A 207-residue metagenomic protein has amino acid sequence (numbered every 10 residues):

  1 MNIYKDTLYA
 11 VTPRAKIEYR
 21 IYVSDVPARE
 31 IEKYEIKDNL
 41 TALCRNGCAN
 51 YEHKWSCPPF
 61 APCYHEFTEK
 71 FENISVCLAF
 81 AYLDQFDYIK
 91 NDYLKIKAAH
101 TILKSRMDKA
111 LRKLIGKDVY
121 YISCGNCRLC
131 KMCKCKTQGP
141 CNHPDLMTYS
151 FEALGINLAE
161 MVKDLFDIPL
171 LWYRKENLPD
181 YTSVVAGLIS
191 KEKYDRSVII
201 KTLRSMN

Functional and structural regions predicted by a protein language model:
I3-N207: Catalytic cores of enzyme domains
